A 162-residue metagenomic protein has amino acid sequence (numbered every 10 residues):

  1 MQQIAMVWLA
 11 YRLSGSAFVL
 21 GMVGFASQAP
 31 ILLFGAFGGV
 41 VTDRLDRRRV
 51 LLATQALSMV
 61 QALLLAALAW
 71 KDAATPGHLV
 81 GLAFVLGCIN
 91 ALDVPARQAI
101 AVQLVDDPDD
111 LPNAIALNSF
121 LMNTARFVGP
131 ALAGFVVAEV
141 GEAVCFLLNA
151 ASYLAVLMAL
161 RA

Functional and structural regions predicted by a protein language model:
M1-A162: Alpha-helical transmembrane-bundle signature of multi-pass membrane transport and export proteins
